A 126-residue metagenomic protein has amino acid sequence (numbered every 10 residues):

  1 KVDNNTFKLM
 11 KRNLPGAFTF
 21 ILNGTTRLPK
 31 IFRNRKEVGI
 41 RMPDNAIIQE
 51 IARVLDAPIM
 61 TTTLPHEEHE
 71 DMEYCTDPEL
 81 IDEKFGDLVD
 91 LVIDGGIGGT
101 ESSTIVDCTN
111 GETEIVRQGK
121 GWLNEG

Functional and structural regions predicted by a protein language model:
K1-G126: Active-site-adjacent structural elements in enzyme catalytic cores
